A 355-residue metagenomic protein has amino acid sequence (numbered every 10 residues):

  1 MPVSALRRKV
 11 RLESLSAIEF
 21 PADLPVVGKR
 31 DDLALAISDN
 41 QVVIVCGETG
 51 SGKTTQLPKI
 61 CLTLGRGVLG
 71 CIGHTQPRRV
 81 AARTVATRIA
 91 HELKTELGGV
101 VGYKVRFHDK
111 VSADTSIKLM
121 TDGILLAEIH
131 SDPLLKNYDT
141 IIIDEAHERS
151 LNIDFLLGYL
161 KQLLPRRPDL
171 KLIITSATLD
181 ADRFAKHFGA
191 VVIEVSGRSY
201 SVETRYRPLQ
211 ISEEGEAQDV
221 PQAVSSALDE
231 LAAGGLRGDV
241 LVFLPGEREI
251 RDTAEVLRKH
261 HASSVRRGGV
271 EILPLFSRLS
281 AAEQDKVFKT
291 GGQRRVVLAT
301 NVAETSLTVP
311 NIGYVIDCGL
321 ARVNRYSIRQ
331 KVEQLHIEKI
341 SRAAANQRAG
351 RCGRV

Functional and structural regions predicted by a protein language model:
M1-V355: P-loop NTPase motor module signature
